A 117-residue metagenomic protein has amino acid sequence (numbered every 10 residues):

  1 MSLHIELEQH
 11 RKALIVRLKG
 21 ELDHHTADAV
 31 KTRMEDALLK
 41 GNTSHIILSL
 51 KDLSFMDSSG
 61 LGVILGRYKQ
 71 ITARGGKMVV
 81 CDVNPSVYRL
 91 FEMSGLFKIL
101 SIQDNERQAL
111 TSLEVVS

Functional and structural regions predicted by a protein language model:
M1-R17: Short beta-strand/loop segment at the start of cytosolic alpha/beta domains
H4, L39-K40, S101, T111: Compositionally biased amphipathic helical and low-complexity segments enriched in hydrophobic
E6, C81, Q103: General small-molecule cofactor/ligand-binding pocket signal
H10, K51, R107: Conserved catalytic submotifs in the C-terminal HATPase_c
L22-L100: Amphipathic alpha-helical interaction surfaces in cytosolic regulatory modules
N105-S117: A charged, well-structured terminal subsegment
